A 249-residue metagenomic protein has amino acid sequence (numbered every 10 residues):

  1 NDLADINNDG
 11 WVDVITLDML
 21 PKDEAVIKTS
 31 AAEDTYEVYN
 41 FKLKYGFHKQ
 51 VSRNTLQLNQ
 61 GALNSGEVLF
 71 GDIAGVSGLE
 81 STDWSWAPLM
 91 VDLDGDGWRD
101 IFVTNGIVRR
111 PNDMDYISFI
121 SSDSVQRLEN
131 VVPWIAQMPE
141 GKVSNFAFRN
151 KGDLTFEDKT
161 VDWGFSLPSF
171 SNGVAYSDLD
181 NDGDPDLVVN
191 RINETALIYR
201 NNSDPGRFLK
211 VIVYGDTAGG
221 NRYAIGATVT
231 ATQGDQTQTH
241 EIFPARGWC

Functional and structural regions predicted by a protein language model:
N1-N8, L58-N59, W86-G95, N172-D180: Beta-propeller blade termini
D2, S52, W84-W86, V143 (+2 more regions): Beta-rich catalytic cores
V14-L17, I101-N105, D182, D186-R191: Hydrophobic beta-strand segments that make up the repeating blades of beta-propeller and related beta-repeat
D18-L20, A62, I107, N193: Residue-level signature of beta-propeller blades and closely related beta-rich strand-turn architectures in secreted
P21-H48, I107-P139: Short, conserved, GDST-rich strand-edge loop motifs in beta-rich repeat architectures
I27-E37, V51-G71, M114-S118, K142-E157 (+1 more regions): Beta-propeller blade repeat segments, especially FG-GAP/WD-type strand-to-loop junctions in 6- to 7-bladed propeller
Y36-H48, G71-T82, V131-V132, P139 (+3 more regions): Short loop/turn motifs that recur once per blade in beta-propeller domains
E140-F146, N150, T155-S171, A175-C249: Gly/Ser/Thr/Pro-enriched helix-cap/hinge segments flanking short amphipathic alpha-helices
